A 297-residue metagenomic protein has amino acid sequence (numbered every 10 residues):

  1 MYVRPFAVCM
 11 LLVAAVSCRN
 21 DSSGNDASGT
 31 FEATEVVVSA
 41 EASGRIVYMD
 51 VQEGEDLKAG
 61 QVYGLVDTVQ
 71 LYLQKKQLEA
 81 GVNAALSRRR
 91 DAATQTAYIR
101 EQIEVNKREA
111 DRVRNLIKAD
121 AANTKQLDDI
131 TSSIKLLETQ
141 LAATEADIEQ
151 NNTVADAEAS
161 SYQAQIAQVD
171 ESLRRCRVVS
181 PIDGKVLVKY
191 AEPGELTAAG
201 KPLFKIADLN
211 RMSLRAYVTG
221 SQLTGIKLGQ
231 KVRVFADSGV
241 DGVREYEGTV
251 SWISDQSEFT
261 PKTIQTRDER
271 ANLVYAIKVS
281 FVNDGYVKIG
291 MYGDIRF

Functional and structural regions predicted by a protein language model:
Y2-S39, R233-V234, E247, I264: Acidic, gly/proline-rich low-complexity N-terminal segments at the extreme N terminus
C18-S23, D208, Y217-T224, K231-E245 (+3 more regions): Hydrophobic alpha-helix/coiled-coil detector that fires on Leu/Ile/Phe-packed helical surfaces
S22-D26, L73, Q77-A80, A84-R88 (+3 more regions): Extended amphipathic alpha-helical segments
G24-R88, A119-Q126, V188-E192, A199 (+4 more regions): Long, amphipathic coiled-coil "stalk"/hairpin helices in large membrane-associated assemblies
T30-F31, V47-D50, D56-V62, Q168-S172 (+3 more regions): Surface-exposed patches in structured soluble domains
A93-R108, R114, K118-D120, N152-A155: Extended alpha-helical coiled-coil "stalk/arm" regions that act as elongated linkers or oligomerization scaffolds
N106-L136, Q140: Charged heptad-repeat coiled-coil "stalk" segments of single-pass membrane proteins that scaffold or bridge
Q256-R267: Short, solvent-exposed secondary-structure boundary/capping segments
